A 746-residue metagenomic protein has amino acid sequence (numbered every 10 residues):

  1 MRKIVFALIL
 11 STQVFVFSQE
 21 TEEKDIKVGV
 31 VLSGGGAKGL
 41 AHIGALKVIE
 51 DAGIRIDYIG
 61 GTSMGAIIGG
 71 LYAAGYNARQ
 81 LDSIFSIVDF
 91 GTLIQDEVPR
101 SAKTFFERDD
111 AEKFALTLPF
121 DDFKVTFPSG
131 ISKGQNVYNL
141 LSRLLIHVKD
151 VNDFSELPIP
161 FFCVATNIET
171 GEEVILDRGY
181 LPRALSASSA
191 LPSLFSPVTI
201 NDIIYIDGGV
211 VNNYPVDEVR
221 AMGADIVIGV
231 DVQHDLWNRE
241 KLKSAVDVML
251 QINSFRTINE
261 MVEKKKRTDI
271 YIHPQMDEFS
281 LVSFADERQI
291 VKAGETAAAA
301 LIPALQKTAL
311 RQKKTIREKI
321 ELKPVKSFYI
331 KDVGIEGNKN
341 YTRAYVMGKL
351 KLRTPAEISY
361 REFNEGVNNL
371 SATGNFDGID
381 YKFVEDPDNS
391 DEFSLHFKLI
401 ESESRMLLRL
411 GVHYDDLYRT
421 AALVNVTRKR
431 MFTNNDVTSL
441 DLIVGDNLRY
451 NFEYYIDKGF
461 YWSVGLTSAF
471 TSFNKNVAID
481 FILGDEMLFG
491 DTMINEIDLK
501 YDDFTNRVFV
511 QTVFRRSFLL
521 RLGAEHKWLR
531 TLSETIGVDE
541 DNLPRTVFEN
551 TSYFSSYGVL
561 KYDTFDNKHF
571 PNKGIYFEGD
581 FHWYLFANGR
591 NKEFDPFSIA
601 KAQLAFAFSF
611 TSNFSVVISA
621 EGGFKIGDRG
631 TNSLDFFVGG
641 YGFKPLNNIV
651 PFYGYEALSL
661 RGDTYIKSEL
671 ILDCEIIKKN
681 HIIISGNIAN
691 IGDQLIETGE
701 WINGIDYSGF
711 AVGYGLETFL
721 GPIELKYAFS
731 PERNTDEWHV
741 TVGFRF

Functional and structural regions predicted by a protein language model:
M1-D25: Bacterial Sec-dependent N-terminal signal peptides
Q19-T62, G70-N368, A372-P387, L399-S404: Patatin-like phospholipase
A165-N167, D177, P274, G337-K339 (+8 more regions): Flexible glycine-/small-residue-rich
D235-L236, G445-N447, T471-K475, K527-T531 (+6 more regions): Structural signature of outer-membrane beta-barrel domains
R361, A372, D380-Y557, Y562-F565 (+3 more regions): Gram-negative/organellar outer-membrane beta-barrel architecture
V412, P544-T546, Y553-I676: C-terminal outer-membrane beta-barrel translocator/porin domains of Gram-negative envelope proteins and their
F481-M487, D539-D541, T546, N550-F554 (+7 more regions): Outer-membrane beta-barrel transmembrane domain signature
